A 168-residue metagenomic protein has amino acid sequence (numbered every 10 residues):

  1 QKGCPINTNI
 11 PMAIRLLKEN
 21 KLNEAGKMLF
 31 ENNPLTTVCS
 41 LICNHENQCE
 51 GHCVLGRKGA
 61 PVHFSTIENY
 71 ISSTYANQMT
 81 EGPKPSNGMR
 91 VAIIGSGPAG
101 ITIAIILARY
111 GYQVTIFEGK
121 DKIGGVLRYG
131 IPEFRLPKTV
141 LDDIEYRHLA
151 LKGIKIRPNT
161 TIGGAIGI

Functional and structural regions predicted by a protein language model:
Q1-R90: Ferredoxin-type iron-sulfur electron-transfer modules and their immediate structural context
N7-E19, L29-F30, H52, R57-S65 (+1 more regions): Beta1-alpha1 glycine-rich phosphate/pyrophosphate-binding loop at the start of Rossmann-like nucleotide-binding domains
I166-I168: Short amphipathic alpha-helix with an adjacent loop that forms part of the alpha/beta core around
